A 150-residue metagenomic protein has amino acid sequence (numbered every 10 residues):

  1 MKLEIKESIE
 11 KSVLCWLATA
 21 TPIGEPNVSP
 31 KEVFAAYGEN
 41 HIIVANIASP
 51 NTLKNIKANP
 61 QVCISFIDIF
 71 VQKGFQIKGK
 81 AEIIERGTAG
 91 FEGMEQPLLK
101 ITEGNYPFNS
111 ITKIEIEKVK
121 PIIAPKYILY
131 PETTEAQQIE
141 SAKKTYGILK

Functional and structural regions predicted by a protein language model:
M1-I42: N-terminal structural module
K6-E7, N55, E103-Y106: A general structural signal for short secondary-structure junctions and capping/turn motifs
C15, P60-V62, K73-I77, F108-T112 (+1 more regions): Generic beta-strand structural signal
G24, N55-I56, I114: Buried hydrophobic positions in well-ordered alpha/beta secondary-structure cores of metabolic enzymes
N40-A45, T112: A generic structural motif
V44-I47, I67: Short His-Asn-centered micro-motif
N51-P97: Short, structured beta-strand-loop surface elements
E82-K150: C-terminal edge-of-domain segments
